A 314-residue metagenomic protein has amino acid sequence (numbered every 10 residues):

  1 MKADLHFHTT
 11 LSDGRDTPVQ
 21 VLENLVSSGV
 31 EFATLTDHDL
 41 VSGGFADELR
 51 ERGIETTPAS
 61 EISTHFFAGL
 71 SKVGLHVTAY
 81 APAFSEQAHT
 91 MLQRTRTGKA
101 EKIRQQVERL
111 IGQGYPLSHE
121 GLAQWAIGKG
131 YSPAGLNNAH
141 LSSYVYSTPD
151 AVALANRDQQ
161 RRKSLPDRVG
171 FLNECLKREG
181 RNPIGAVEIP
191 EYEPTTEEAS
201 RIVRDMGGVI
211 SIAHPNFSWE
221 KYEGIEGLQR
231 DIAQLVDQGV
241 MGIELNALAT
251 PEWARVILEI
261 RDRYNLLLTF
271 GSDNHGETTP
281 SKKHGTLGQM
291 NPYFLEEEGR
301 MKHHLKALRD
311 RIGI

Functional and structural regions predicted by a protein language model:
M1-L136, H140, Y144, Q238-S281 (+1 more regions): A metal-dependent hydrolase metal-coordination microenvironment
M1-L5, G170-K177, I210-S211: N-terminal small/glycine-rich loop or linker at the start of catalytic domains across soluble metabolic enzymes
D13-L25, A199, Y222-V236: Short, acidic/polar
L117-I202: Hydrophobic, aromatic-enriched interface-forming segments
E179-I225, Q229-D231: Conserved, well-ordered alpha-helix/loop/beta-strand core segments that scaffold catalytic motifs
L228-L245, K283-I314: Structural recognition of alpha->loop->beta junctions
